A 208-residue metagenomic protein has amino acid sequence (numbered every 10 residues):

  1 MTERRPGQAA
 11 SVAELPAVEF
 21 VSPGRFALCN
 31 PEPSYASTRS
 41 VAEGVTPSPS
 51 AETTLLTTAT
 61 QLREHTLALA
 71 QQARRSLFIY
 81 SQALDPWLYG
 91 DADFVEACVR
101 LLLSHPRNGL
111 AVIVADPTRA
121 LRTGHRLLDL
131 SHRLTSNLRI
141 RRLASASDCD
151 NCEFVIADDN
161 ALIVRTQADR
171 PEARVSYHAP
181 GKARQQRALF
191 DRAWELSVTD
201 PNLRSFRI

Functional and structural regions predicted by a protein language model:
T2-A42, T166-I208: Signature of lipid phosphatidyltransferase scaffolds
E3, L77, R139-R187: HKD (HxKxxxxD) catalytic microenvironment of the phospholipase D
A42-T60, R75-L88: Acidic/glycine-enriched edge-of-secondary-structure segments
A59, R100-L101, G109-A111, S145 (+2 more regions): Terminal leader/tail segments of proteins
L62-R63, F94-V95, Q186: Amphipathic coiled-coil/heptad-repeat helices and related helical stalk/stem segments that mediate oligomerization
L69-L134: Primarily the HKD phosphodiesterase
S81, P106-G109, V114, L138 (+3 more regions): Long, hydrophobic, amphipathic alpha-helical segments used as structural scaffolds
